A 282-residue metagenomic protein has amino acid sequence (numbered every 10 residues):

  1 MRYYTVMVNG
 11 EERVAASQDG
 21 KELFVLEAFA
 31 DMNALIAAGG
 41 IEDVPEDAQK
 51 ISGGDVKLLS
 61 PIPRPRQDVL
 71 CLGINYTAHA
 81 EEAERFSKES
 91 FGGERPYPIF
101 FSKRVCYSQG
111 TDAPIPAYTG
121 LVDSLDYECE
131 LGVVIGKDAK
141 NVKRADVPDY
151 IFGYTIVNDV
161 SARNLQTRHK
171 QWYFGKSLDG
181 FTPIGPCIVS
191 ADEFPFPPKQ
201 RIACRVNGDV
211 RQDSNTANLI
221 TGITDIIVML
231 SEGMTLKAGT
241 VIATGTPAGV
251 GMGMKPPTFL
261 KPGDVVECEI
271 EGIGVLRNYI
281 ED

Functional and structural regions predicted by a protein language model:
M1-E94, P98, E267: N-terminal non-catalytic cap/leader segment that marks the start of a structured domain
Y4, L59-P61, K88-F91, P116-L125 (+3 more regions): A generic local secondary-structure boundary/capping motif
Q49-S52, K57, H79, P116 (+1 more regions): Catalytic-pocket segment enriched in acidic/His residues
S60-I62, D68, G93, D123-L125 (+3 more regions): Residue "hotspots" at secondary-structure boundaries inside conserved domains
K88-Q109, Y127, K261-E271: Structural signature of FAD isoalloxazine-binding scaffolds in flavoprotein oxidoreductases
G93-K103, D146-F174, L178-D179, L219-G222: Flexible glycine-rich active-site/ligand-binding loops centered on an Asp-His dyad
G110-V147, F152, V157-S161: Non-heme Fe(II) oxygenase catalytic core, chiefly the N-lobe of the double-stranded beta-helix
